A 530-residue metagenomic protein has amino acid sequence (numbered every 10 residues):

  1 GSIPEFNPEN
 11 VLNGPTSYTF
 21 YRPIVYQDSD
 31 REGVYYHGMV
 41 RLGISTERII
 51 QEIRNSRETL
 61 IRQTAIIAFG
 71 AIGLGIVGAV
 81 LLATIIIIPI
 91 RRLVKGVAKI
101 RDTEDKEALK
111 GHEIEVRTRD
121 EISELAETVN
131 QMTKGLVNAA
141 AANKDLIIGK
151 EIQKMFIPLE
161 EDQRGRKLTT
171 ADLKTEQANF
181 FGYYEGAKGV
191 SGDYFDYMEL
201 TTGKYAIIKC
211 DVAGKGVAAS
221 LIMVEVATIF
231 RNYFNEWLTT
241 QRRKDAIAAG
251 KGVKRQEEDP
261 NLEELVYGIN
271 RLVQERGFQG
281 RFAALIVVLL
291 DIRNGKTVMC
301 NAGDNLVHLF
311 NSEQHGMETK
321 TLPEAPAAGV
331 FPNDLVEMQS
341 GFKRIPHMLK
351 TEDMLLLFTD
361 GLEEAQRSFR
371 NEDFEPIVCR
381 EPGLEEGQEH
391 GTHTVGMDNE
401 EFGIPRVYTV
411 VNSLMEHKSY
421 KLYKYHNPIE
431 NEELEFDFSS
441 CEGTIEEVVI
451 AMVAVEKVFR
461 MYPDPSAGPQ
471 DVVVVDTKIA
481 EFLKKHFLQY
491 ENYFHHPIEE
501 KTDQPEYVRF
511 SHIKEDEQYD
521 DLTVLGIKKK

Functional and structural regions predicted by a protein language model:
G1-G38: Membrane-proximal, non-catalytic sensory/regulatory domains of signal-transducing membrane proteins
V40-L42, I208: Sensory beta-strand/linker motifs that couple input domains to effectors
L42, G111-L136: HAMP-domain and HAMP-like amphipathic coiled-coil signaling helices that relay input from membrane sensors to cytosolic
T46-A68: Membrane-interface helix-start motif
G70-R91: Cytosolic-side ends of inner-membrane transmembrane helices, especially those that anchor bacterial signal-transduction
L82, Y267, M348-L357, L362-K530: C-terminal catalytic subdomain
I85-G111, A126, T133: Membrane-proximal alpha-helical signal-transduction linkers
V137-M354, P465-A467, D471-K529: … and, occasionally, acidic/histidine-rich disordered N-termini of signaling adaptors
